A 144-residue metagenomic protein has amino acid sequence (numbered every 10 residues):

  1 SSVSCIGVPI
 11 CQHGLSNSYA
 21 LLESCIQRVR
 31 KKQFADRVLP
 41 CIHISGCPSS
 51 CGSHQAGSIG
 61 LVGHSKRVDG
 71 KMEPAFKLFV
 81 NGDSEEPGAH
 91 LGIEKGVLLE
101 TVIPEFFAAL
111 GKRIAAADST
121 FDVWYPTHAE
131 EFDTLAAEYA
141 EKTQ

Functional and structural regions predicted by a protein language model:
S1, A35-C41, A116-H128: Flexible, glycine/charged-enriched surface loops at secondary-structure junctions
S1-G70: Small-residue-enriched alpha-helical segments and adjacent helix-cap loops that form tight helix-helix packing
Q12, K32, D36, R113-F121 (+1 more regions): Short secondary-structure junctions and interdomain/linker hinges
Q12, S65, P126-Q144: Acidic, glycine-enriched catalytic cores built around paired aspartates
R28, F106-A109, R113, W124 (+1 more regions): Residues that form generic nucleotide/phosphate-binding pockets
G60-S119: Mobile "lid/hinge" segments at catalytic clefts and subdomain interfaces of large enzymes
V102, A109, T120-V123, T127 (+1 more regions): Exposed alpha-helical structural elements
